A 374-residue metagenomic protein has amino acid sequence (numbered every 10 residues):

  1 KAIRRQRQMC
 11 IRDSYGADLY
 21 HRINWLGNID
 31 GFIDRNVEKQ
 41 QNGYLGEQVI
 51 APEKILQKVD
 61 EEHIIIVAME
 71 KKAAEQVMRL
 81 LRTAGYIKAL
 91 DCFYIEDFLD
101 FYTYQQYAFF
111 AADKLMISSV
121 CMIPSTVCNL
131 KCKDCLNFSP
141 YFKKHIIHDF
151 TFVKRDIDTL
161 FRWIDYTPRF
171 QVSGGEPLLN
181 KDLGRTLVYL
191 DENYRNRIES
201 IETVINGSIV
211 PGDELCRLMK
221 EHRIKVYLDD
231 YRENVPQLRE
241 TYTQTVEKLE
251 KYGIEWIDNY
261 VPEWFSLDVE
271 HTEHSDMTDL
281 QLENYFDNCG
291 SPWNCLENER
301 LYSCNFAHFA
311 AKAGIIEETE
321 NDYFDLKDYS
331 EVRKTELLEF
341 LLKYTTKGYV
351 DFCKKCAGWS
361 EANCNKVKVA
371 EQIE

Functional and structural regions predicted by a protein language model:
K1-R7, I11: Single conserved hydrophobic/aromatic residue that forms the stacking wall/gate of nucleotide- or nucleobase-binding
D30-R35, Y227-D230: Short internal beta-strands
I33-K39, S208: Short, polar loop motifs at secondary-structure junctions
V37-Q106: Phosphate-bearing ligand-interacting subdomains that bind or position ATP/ADP/UDP/GDP/NAD(P) or nucleotide-linked
D100-T203, V210-D213: Conserved alpha-helical substructure of the radical SAM core
V127-N137, G290, D351-G358: Local cysteine-cluster metal-coordination motifs and their immediate loop/turn environment, predominantly Fe-S cluster
N180-N298, Y302-A307, K312: Conserved AdoMet/S-adenosylmethionine-binding subsite of the radical SAM
G253-L267, F306-N363: C-terminal accessory region of radical SAM enzymes
